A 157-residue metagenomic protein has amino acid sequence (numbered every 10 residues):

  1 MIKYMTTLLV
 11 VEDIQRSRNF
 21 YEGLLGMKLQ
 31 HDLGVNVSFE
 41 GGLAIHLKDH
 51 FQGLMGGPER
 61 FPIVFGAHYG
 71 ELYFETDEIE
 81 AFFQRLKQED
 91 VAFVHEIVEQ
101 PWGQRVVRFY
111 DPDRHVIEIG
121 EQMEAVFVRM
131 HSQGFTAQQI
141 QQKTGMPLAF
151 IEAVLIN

Functional and structural regions predicted by a protein language model:
M1-M5, M27-F74, F83-Y110, Q122-Q133 (+3 more regions): Vicinal oxygen chelate
M1-V10, Y21: A broadly structural signal marking compact, well-ordered functional cores that mediate small-ligand/cofactor/substrate
L8-I14, P101: Conserved beta-strand-loop-alpha-helix junction that forms the acyl-donor binding cleft
D13-I14, D77-E80: Helix N-cap motif at beta-to-alpha junctions
S17-E22, L86, R114: Conserved active-site tyrosine of GNAT-family acetyltransferases
F150: Residues in the helix-turn-helix
